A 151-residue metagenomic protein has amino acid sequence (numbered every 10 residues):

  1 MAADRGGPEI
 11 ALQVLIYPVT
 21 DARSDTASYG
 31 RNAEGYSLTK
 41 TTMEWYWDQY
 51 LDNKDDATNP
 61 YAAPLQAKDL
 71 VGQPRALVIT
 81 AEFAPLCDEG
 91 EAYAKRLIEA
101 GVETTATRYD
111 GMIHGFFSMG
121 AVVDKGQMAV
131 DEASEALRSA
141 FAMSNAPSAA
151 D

Functional and structural regions predicted by a protein language model:
M1-D151: Alpha/beta-hydrolase superfamily serine-hydrolase fold, recognizing
